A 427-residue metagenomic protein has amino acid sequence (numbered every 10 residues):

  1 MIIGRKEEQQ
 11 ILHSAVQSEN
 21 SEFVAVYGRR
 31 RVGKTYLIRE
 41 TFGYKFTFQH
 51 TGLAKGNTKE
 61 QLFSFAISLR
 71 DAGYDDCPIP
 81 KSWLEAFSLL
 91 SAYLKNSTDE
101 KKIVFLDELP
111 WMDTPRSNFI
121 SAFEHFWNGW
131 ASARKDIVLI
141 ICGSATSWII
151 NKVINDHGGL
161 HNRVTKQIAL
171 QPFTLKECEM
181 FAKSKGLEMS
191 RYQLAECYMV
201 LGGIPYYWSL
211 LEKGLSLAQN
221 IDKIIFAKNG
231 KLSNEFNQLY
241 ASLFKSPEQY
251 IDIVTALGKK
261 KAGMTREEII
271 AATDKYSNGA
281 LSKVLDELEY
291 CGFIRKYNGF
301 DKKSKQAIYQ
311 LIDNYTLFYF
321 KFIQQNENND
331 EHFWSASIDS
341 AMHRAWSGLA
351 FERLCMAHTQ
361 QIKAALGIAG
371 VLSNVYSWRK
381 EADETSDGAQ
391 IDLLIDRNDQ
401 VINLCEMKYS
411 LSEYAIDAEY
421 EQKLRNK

Functional and structural regions predicted by a protein language model:
M1-S337: Phosphate-binding site recognition
F300, A307-K427: A cross-kingdom feature that marks ATP-driven nucleic-acid transaction machinery
